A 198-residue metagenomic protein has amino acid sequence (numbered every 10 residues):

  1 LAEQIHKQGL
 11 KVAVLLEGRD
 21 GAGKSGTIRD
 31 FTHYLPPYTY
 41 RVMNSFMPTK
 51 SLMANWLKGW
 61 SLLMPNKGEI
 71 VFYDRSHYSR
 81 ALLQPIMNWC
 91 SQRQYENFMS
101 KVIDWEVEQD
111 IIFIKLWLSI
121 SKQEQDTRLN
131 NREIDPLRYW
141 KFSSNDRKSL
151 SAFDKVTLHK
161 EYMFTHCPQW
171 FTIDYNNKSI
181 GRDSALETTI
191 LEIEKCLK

Functional and structural regions predicted by a protein language model:
L1-H6: Pre-Walker A adenine-sensing motif
V14-E17, I111-S121, S143-K148, H166-S184: Phosphate-binding beta-loop-alpha motif at adenosine-nucleotide cofactor sites
G21, P48-S51, S76-S79, S119-D126 (+1 more regions): Conserved nucleotide-binding/hydrolysis micro-motifs of P-loop NTPases
K24: Conserved lysine of the Walker
T27-I28: Post-Walker A alpha-helix
Y38-M99: Conserved nucleotide-sensing/catalytic segment adjacent to the nucleotide-binding pocket in NTP-handling enzymes
P85-M99, D110-T157: A glycine- and Lys/Arg-enriched "phosphate-lid" helix/loop adjacent to the NTP-binding pocket of small-molecule kinases
I134, L158-K198: NTP-dependent small-molecule kinase module
